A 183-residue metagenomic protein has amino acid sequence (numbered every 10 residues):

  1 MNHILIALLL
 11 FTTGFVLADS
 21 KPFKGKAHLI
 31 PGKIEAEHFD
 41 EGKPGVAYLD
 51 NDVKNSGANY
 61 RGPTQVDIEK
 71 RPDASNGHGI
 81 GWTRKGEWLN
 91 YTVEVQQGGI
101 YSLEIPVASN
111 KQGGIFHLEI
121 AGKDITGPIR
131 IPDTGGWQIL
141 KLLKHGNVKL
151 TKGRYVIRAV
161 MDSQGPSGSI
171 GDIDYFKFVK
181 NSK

Functional and structural regions predicted by a protein language model:
M1-I4: Positively charged n-region of N-terminal signal peptides that target proteins for export
A7-L8, V179: N-terminal compositionally biased or targeting/leader segments
L9-L17: Hydrophobic h-region of N-terminal signal peptides that target proteins for export in Gram-negative bacteria
A18-K183: Extracytoplasmic
